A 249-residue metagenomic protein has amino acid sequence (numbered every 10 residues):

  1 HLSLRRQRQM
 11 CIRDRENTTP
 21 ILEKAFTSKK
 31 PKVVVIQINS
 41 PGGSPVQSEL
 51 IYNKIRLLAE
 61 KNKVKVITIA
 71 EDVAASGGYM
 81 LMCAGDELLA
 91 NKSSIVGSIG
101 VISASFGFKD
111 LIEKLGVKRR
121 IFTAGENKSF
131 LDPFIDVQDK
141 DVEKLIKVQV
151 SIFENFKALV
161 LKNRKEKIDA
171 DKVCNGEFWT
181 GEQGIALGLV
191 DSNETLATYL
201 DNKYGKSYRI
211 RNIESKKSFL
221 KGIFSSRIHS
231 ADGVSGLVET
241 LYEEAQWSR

Functional and structural regions predicted by a protein language model:
H1-I12: Single conserved hydrophobic/aromatic residue that forms the stacking wall/gate of nucleotide- or nucleobase-binding
I12, L200-R249: Intrinsically disordered, low-complexity segments enriched in small/flexible residues
I12-K32: A short, well-ordered alpha-helical element
T18, Q47, I51-K54, G78-L81 (+7 more regions): Stable alpha-helical elements in mature extracytoplasmic
K29-V46, I67-E71: Short, glycine-/small-residue-enriched flexible loop/hinge segments at domain edges that mediate gating
L50, L58-G107, I112: Glycine-rich beta-to-alpha active-site loop
E87-L89, V190-N193: Short, well-ordered beta-strand core segments
K109-L187, D191-S192, T198-L200, S207: Charged, glycine-interspersed solvent-exposed loop segments at helix/strand-loop junctions that cap or gate access
